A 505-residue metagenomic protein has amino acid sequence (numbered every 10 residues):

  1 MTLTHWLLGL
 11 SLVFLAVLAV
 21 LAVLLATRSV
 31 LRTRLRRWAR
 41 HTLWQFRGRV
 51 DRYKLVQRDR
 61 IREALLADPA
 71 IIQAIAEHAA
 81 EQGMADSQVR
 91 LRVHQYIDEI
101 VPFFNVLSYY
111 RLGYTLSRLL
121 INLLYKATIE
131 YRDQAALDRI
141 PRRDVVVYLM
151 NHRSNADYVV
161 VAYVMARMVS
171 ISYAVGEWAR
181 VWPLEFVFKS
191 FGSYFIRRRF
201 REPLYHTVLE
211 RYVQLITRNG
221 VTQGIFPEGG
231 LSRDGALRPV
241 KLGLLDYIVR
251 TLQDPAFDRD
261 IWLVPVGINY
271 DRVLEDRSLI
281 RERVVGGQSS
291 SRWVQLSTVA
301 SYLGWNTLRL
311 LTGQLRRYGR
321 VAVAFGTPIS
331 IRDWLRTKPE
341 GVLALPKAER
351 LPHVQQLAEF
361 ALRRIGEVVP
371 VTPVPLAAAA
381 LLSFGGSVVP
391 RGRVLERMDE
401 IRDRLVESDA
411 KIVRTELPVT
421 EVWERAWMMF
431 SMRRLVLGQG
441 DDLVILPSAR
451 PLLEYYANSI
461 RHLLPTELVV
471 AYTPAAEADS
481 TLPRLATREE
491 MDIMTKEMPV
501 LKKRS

Functional and structural regions predicted by a protein language model:
M1-G224, G229-S505: Membrane-interfacial terminal anchoring regions of lipid-handling membrane enzymes
